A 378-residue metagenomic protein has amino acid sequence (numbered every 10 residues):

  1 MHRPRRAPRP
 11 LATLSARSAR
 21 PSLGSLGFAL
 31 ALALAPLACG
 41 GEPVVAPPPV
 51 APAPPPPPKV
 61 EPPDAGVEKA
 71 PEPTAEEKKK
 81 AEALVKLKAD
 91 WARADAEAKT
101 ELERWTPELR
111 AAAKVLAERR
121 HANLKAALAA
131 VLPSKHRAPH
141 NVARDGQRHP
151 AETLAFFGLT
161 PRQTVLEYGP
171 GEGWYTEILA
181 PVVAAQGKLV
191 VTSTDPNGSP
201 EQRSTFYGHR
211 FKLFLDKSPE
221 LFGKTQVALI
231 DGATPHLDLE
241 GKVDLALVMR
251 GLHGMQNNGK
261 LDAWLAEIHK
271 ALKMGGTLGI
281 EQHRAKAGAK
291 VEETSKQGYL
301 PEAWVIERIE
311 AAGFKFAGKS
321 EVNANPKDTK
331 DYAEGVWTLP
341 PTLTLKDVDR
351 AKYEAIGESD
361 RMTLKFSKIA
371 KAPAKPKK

Functional and structural regions predicted by a protein language model:
G40-P43: Bacterial signal peptide processing site
A126-F156, T160: Class I SAM-dependent methyltransferase Rossmann-like catalytic core, especially the SAM/SAH-binding loop
T160-G171: Conserved class I S-adenosyl-L-methionine
A180-P181, L261-M274: A short glycine-rich, Lys/Arg-flanked "PGG" loop and its adjoining helix->strand segment in the class I
V190-T192, G275-H283: Conserved beta-strand signature within the Rossmann-like core of class I S-adenosyl-L-methionine
Q202-P235: S-adenosyl-L-methionine
G232, G254-E267: A short, conserved alpha-helix within the catalytic core of class I
H236-A246: A short acidic, Gly/Pro-enriched loop at the edge of an enzyme's catalytic core that lines a small-molecule cofactor
